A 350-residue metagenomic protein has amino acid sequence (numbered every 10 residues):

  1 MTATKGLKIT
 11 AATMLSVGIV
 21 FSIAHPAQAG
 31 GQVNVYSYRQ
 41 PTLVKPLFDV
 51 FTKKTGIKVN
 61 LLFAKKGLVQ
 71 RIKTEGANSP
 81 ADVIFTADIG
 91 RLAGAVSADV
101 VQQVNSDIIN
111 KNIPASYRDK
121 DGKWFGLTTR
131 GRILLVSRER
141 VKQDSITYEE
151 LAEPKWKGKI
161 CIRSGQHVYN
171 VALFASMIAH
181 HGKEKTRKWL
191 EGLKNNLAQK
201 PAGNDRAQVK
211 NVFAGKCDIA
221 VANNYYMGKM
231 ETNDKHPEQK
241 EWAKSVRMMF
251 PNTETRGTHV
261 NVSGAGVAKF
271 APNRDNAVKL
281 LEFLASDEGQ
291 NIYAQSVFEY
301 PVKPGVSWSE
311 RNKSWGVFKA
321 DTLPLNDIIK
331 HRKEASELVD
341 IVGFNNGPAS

Functional and structural regions predicted by a protein language model:
A29-G94: Early extracytoplasmic/lumenal segment of secretory-pathway proteins
Y36-R39, K120, V136-R138, Q143 (+3 more regions): Short beta-strand->loop
S79-I84, Q102-L134, E149, K159-I162: A structural signal for short loop-to-beta-strand junctions that line the ligand-binding cleft of periplasmic/secreted
L135-R140, N252, V260-N273, I292-Y293: A bilobed periplasmic-binding-protein/Venus flytrap-type ligand-binding module shared by bacterial periplasmic
E139-I146, I178-R187, A271-A277: Short helix-loop capping/hinge motifs at secondary-structure junctions, enriched in acidic/polar residues
K159-Q166, F283-P304: Periplasmic-binding protein-like
S176, H180-F250: Ligand-binding pocket segment of bilobal, Venus flytrap-like solute-binding proteins
S309-S350: Extracellular/periplasmic bilobal clamshell ligand-binding domains
